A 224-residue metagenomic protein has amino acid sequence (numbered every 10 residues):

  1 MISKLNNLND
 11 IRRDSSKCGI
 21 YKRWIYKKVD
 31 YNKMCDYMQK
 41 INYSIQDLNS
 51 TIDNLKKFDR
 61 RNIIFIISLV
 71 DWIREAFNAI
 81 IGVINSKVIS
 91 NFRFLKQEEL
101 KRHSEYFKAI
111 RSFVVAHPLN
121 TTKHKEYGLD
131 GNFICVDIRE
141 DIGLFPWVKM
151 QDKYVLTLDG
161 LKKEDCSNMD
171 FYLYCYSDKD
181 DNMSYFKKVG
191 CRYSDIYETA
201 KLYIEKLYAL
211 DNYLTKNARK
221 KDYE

Functional and structural regions predicted by a protein language model:
M1-D36, Y43, F94-E224: Acidic, Ser/Thr/Gly/Pro-rich intrinsically disordered interaction regions
R23-K87: Short, contiguous, well-structured surface segments enriched in hydrophobic/aromatic residues
V83-N91, K221-Y223: Short acidic alpha-helical/loop segments enriched in Asp/Glu that coordinate divalent cations
